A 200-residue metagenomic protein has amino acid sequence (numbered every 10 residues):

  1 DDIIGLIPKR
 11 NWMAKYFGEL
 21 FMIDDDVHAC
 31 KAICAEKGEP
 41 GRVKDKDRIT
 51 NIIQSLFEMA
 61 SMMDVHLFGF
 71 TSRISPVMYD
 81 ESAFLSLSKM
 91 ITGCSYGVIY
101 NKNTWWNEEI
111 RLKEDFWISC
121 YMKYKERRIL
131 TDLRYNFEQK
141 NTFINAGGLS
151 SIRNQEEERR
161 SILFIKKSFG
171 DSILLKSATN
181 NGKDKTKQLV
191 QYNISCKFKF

Functional and structural regions predicted by a protein language model:
D1-I23, H28-R48: Active-site-proximal specificity loops/subdomain of glycosyltransferases
G5, K9, K44-S55, E114 (+1 more regions): Soluble or luminal CAZymes and related metallo-dependent hydrolases
A14, S61, K123: Anion (oxyanion) recognition and catalysis
L20-D24, H66-T71, I129-L133, L174-S177: A structural signal for short, well-ordered beta-strand segments and their strand-loop junctions that often border
V27-H28, S75, N136-F137: Residue-level marker for beta-strand->alpha-helix junctions and adjacent short loops that shape enzyme
C30-W117: Conserved catalytic core of nucleotide-sugar-dependent glycosyltransferases
I110-F200: C-terminal catalytic/acceptor-binding lobe
